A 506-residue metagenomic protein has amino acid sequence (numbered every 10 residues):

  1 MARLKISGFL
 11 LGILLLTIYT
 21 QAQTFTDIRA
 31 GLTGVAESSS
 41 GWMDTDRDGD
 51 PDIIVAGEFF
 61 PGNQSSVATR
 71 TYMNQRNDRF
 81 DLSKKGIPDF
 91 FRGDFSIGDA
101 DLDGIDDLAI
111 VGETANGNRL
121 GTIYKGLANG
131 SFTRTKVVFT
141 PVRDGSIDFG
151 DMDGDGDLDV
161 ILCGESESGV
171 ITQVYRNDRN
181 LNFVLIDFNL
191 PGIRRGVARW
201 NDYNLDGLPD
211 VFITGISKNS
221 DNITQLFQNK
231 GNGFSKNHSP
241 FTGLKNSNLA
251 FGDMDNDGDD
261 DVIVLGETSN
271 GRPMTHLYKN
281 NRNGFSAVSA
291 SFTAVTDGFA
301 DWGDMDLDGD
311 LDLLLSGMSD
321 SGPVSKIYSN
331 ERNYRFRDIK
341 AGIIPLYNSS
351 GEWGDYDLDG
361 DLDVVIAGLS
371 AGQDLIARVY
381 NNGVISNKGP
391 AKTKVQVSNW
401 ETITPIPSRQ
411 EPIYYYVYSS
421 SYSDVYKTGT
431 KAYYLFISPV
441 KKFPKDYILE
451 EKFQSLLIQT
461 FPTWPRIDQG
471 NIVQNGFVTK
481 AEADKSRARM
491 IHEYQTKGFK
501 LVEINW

Functional and structural regions predicted by a protein language model:
M1-T24: Bacterial Sec-dependent N-terminal signal peptides
A22-V35, Y72-F90, K125-V142, R176-I193 (+4 more regions): Blade-edge motifs of beta-propeller repeat domains
S38-R47, G93-L102, G145-M152, G196-L205 (+3 more regions): Beta-propeller blade termini
G49-V55, G104-D106, G156-L162, G207-I213 (+4 more regions): Glycine-aliphatic tripeptides that mark coil-to-beta-strand junctions in extracellular and membrane proteins
E58-N63, E113-G117, E165-G169, I216-S220 (+3 more regions): Short glycine/acidic-enriched loop and turn motifs that connect beta-strands
E352-G354, L362-G389: Blade-level signature of beta-propeller repeat domains, shared across WD40, Kelch, NHL, RCC1 and BNR/Asp-box propellers
S398, E411, Y415-Y447: Short Trp-Ser/Thr-centered turn/loop motifs at beta-strand boundaries
I437-K441, I467-E482: A short, exposed loop/beta-hairpin motif centered on an aromatic-Gly-Thr core
